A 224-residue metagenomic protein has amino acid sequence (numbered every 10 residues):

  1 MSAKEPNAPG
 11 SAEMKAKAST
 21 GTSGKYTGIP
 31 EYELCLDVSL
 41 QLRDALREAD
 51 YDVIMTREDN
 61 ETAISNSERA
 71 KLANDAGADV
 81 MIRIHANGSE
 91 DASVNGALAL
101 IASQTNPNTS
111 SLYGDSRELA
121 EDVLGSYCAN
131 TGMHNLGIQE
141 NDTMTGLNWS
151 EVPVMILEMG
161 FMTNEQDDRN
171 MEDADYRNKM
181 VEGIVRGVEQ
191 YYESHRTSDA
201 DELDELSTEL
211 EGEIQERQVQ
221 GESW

Functional and structural regions predicted by a protein language model:
M1-A70, A76: Active-site histidine-acidic residue metal-binding/catalytic motifs, centered on HxH/HExxH-like signatures
E5-T27, S89-S116: A short, glycine/acidic-enriched catalytic loop
I29-D37, N60-S67, S110-E118, M171-E182: Soluble non-cytosolic domains of exported or imported proteins
R47-E48, N74-A76, D91-S93, L147-E151: Extracellular/periplasmic catalytic domains that process cell-envelope and extracellular macromolecules
N66-D79, L98, M144-W149: Mature extracellular/periplasmic domains of secretome proteins
R83-D91, L100, N135-W224: Active-site-adjacent mobile loop/cap segments within catalytic or ligand-binding domains
G114-E140: Active-site-adjacent substrate-binding region of metalloamidase/peptidase-like peptide-processing proteins
